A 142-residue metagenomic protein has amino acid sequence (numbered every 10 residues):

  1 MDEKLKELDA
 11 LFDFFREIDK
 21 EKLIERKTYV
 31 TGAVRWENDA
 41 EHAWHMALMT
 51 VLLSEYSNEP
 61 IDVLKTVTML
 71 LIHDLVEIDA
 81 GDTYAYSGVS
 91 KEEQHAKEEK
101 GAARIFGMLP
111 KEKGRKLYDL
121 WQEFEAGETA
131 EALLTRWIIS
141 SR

Functional and structural regions predicted by a protein language model:
M1-R142: Alpha-helical, largely C-terminal catalytic domains that coordinate divalent metal ions via clustered Asp/Glu/His
